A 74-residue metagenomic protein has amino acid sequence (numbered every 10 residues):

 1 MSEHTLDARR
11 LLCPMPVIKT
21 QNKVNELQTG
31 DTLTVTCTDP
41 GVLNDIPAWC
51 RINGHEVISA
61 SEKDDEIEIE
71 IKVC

Functional and structural regions predicted by a protein language model:
M1-L27: An N-terminal amphipathic alpha-helical segment
M1-T5, G30-T34, E66-E68: Intrinsic-disorder/low-complexity, polar/charged segments enriched in Ser/Thr/Lys/Arg/Asp/Glu/Gln
A8, C37, I71-V73: Hydrophobic residues in beta-strands and at strand termini
K19-N53: Amphipathic, hydrophobic secondary-structure cores in small proteins
P47-C74: C-terminal structural segments of small proteins and small subunits
